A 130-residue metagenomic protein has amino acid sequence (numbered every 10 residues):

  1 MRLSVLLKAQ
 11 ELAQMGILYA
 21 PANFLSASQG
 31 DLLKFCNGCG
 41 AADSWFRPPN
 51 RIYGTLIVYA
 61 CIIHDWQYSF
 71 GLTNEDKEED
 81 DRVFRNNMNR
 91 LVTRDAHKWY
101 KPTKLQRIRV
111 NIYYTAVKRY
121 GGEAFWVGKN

Functional and structural regions predicted by a protein language model:
M1-N130: Extended terminal accessory/targeting regions
